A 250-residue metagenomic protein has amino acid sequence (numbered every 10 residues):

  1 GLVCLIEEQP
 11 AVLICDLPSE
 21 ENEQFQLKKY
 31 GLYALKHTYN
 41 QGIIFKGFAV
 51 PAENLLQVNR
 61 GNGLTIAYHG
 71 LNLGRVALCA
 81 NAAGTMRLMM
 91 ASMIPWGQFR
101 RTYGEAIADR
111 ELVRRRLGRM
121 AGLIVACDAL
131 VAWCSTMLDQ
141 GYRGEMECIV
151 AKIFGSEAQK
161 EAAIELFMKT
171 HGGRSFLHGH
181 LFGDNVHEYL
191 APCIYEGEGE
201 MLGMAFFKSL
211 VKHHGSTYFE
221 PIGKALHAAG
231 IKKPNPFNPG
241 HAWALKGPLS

Functional and structural regions predicted by a protein language model:
G1-F25: A short core secondary-structure module
G1-V3, V12-I14, G42-I44, K152-F154 (+2 more regions): Structured core elements
E7-E8, T38-I43, L71, L181 (+1 more regions): Short, solvent-exposed loop/turn segments at the edges of secondary structure
Q26-L123, P192-C193, K208, G223-S250: Glycine-rich beta->alpha junctions and the first turn(s) of the following alpha-helix
Q98-E105, T136-R143, G172: Short, flexible helix-adjacent loops and helix caps
R114-K169: Gly/Pro-rich turn-and-neighbor structural signature
E145-A242: Alpha-helix capping/hinge segments and adjacent helical runs
